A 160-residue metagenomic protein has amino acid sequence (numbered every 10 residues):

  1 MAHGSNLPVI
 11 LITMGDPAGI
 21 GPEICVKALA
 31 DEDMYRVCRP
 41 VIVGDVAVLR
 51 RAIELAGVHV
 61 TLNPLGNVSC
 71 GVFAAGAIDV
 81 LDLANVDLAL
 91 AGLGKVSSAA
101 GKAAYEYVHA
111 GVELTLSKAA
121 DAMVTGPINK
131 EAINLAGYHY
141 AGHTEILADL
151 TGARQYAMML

Functional and structural regions predicted by a protein language model:
M1-L150: Contiguous, glycine/small-aliphatic-enriched amphipathic segments in soluble metabolic enzymes
A153-A157: Glycine-rich, aromatic-flanked loop segments that form ligand/cofactor-binding clefts across common enzyme folds
L160: Ligand-binding beta-strand-loop-alpha-helix segment within the catalytic cores of soluble metabolic enzymes
